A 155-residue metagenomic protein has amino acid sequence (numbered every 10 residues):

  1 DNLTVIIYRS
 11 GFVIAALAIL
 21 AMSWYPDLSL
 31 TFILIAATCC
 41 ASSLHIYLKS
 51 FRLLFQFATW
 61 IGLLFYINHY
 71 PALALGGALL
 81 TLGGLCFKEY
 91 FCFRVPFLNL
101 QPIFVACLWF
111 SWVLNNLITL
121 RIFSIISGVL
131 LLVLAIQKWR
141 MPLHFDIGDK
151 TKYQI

Functional and structural regions predicted by a protein language model:
D1-Y25, D146-I155: N-terminal topogenic module of multi-pass integral membrane proteins
S23-I33, Y66-G77, S124-I125: Structural signature of hydrophobic alpha-helical transmembrane segments
Y25, I46-Y47, Y66-Y70, F87-V95 (+1 more regions): Membrane-interface helix caps and helix-loop-helix hairpins in membrane proteins
F32-H69: Membrane-helix boundary elements
A37-K49, L82-C92, K138-W139: C-terminal ends of transmembrane helices
K49-I61, A74-G76, R94-I103: Cytoplasmic-side transmembrane-helix entry/capping segments in multi-pass membrane proteins
Q56-N68, L100-V113, Y153-I155: Small-residue-rich segments of transmembrane alpha-helices in multi-pass membrane proteins, especially helix faces
W109-I155: C-terminal membrane-adjacent module
